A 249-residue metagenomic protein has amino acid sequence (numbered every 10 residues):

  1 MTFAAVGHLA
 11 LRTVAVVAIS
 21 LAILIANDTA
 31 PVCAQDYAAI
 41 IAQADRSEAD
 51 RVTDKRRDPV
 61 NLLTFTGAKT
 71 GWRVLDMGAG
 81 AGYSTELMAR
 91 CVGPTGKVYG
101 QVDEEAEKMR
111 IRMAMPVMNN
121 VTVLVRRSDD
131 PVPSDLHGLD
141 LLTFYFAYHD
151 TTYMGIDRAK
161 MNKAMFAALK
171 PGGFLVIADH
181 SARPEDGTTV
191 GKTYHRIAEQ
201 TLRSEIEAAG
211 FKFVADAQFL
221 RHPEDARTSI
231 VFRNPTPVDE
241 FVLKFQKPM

Functional and structural regions predicted by a protein language model:
Y37-L62: Class I SAM-dependent methyltransferase Rossmann-like catalytic core, especially the SAM/SAH-binding loop
G71-G80: Conserved class I S-adenosyl-L-methionine
A81-P131: Class I SAM-dependent methyltransferase SAM/SAH-binding core
P133-L142: A short acidic, Gly/Pro-enriched loop at the edge of an enzyme's catalytic core that lines a small-molecule cofactor
T143-A147: A conserved beta-strand element that flanks and buttresses the S-adenosyl-L-methionine
R158-P171: A short glycine-rich, Lys/Arg-flanked "PGG" loop and its adjoining helix->strand segment in the class I
G172-D179: Conserved beta-strand signature within the Rossmann-like core of class I S-adenosyl-L-methionine
A226-M249: Core SAM-dependent methyltransferase catalytic element
